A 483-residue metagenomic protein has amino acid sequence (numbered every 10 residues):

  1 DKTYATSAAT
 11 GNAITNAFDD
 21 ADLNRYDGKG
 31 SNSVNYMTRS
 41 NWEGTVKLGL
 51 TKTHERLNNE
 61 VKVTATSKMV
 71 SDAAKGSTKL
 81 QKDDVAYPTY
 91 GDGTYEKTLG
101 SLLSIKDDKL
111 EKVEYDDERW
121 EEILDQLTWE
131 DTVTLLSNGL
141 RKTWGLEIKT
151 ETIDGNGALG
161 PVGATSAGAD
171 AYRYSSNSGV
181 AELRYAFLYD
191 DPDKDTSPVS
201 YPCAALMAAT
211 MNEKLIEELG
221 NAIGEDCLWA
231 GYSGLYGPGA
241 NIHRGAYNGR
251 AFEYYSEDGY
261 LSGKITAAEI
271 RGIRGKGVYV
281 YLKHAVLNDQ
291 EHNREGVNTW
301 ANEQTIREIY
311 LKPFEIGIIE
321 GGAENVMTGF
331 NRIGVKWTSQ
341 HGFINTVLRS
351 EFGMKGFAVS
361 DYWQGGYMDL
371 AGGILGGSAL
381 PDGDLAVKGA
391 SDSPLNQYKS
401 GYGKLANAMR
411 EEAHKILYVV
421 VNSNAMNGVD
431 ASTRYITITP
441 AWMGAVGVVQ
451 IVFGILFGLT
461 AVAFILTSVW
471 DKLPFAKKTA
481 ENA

Functional and structural regions predicted by a protein language model:
D1-A483: Glycoside hydrolase catalytic-domain context in secreted enzymes
